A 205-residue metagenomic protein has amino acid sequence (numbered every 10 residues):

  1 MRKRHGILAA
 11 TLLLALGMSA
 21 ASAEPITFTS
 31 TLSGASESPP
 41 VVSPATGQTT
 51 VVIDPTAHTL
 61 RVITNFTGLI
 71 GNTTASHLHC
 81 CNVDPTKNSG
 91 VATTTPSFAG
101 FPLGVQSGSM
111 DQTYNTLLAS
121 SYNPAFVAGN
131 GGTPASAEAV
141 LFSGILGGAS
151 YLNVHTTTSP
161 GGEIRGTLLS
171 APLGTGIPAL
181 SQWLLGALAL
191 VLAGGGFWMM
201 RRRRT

Functional and structural regions predicted by a protein language model:
M1-A9, W183: Bacterial N-terminal signal peptides that target proteins for export
A9-G17, V191, G195: Bacterial N-terminal signal peptides
S22-G174: N-terminal leader/targeting pre-sequences
L173-W183: Hydrophobic alpha-helical membrane-interaction elements
Q182-R202: A cross-kingdom C-terminal cell-surface attachment/processing module
